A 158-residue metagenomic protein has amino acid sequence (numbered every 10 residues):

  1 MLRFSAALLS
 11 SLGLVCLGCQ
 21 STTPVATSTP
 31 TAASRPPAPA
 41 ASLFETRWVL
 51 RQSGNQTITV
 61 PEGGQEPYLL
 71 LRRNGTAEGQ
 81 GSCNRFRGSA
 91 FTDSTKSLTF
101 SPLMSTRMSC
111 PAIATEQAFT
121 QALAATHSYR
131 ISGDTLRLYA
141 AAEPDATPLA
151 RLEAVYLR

Functional and structural regions predicted by a protein language model:
L2-L8, L17-R158: Lipid interaction determinants
